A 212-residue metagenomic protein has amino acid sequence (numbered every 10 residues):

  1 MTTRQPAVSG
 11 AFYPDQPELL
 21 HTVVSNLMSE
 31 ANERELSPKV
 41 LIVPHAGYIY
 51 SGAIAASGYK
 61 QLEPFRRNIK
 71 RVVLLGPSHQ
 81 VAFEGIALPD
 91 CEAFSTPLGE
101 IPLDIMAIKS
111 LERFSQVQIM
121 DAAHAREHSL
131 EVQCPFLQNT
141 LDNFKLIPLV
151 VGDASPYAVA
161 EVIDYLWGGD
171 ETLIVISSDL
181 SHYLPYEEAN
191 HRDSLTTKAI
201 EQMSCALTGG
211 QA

Functional and structural regions predicted by a protein language model:
T2-A212: Active-site histidine-anchored catalytic micro-motif
